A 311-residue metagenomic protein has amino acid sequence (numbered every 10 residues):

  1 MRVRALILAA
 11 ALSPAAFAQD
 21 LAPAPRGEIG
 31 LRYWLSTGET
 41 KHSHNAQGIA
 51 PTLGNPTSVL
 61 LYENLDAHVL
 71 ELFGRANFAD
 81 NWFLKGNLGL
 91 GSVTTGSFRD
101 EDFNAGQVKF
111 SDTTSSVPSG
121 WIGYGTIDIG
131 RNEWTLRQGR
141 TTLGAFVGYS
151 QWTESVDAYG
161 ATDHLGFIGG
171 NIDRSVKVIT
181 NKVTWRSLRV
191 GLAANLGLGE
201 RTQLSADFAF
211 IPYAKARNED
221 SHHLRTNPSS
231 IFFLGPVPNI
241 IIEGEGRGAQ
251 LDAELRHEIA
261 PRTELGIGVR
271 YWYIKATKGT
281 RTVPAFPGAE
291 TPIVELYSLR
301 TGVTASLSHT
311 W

Functional and structural regions predicted by a protein language model:
M1-R26, W311: Cleavable N-terminal export/targeting peptides
Q19, L70-L72: General structural concept
Q19-R26, A79-F83, S119, W134-L143 (+2 more regions): Short loop/turn motifs that connect adjacent beta-strands in outer-membrane beta-barrel proteins
G27-L31, L72, W82-G86, G125 (+6 more regions): Transmembrane beta-strands of outer-membrane beta-barrel proteins
G27-T37, G86-S92, R131, A145-T153 (+4 more regions): Transmembrane beta-barrel strands of outer-membrane/channel proteins
G38-A67, L90-G125, S150-S187, P212-D252 (+1 more regions): Extracellular/periplasm-exposed beta-strand and loop segments of Gram-negative cell-envelope proteins, dominated by
A76-F78, I129-E133, A194-L196, T202 (+2 more regions): Residue-level signature of outer-membrane beta-barrel architecture
R201, A216, A260-G266, A276-G279: Substrate-binding/catalytic groove segments of enzymes that remodel or degrade extracellular structural polymers
